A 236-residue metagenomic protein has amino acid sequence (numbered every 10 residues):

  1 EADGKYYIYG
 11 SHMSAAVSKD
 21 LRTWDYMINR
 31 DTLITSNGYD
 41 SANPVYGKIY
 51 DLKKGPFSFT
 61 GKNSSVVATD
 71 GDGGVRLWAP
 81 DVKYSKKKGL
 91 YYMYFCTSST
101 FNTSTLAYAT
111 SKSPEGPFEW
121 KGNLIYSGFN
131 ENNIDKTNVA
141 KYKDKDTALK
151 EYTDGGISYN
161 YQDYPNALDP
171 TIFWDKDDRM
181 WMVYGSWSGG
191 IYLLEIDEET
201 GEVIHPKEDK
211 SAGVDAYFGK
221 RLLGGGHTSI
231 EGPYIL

Functional and structural regions predicted by a protein language model:
E1-L236: Carbohydrate-active catalytic/glycan-binding domains of CAZyme proteins, especially the secreted or lumenal ectodomains
